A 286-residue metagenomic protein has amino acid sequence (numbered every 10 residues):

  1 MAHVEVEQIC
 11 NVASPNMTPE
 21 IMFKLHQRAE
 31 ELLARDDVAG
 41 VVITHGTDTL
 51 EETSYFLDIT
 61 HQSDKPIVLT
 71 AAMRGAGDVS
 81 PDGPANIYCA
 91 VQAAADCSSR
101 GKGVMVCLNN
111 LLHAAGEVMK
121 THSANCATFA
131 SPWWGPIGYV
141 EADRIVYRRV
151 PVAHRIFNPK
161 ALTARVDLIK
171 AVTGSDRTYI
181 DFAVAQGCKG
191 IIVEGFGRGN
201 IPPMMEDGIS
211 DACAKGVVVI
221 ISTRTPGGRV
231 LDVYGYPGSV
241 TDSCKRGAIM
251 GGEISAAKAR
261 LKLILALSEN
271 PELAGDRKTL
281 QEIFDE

Functional and structural regions predicted by a protein language model:
M1-L32, G227, M250: ATP/NTP phosphate-donor binding region
R35-L50, Q186-R198: Short acidic, glycine-rich surface-loop motifs adjacent to enzyme active sites
I43-H45, V68-A71, M105-N109, K170 (+2 more regions): Short beta-strand segments
I43-K65, I201-I209: Short Gly/Thr/Asp-enriched flexible loops that form oxyanion-binding sites at enzyme active sites
T53-A85, V91-A95, C213-T223: Short, acidic/small-residue loops that bind anionic groups at enzyme active sites
L69-E141: Internal gly/pro-rich beta-alpha loop/helix module that stabilizes soluble enzyme cofactors or their anionic handles
A114-G199, I283-E286: Accessory alpha-helical/coil subdomains and C-terminal extensions that flank or cap enzyme catalytic cores
P203-E286: ATP/nucleoside-binding phosphotransfer catalytic cores, i.e., glycine-rich phosphate-binding loops
